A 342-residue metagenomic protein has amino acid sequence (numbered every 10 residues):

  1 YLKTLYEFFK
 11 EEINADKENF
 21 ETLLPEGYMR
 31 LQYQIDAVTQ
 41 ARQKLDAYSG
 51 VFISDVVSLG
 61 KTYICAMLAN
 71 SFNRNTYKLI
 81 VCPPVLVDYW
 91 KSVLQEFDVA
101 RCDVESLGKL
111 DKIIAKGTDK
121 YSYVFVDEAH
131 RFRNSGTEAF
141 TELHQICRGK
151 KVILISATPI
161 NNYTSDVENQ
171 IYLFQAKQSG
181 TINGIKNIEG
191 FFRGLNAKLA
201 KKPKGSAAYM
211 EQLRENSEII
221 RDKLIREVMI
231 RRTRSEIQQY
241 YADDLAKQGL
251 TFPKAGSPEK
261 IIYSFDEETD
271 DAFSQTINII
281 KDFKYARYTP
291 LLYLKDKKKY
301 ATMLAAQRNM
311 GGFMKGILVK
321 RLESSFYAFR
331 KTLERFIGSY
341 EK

Functional and structural regions predicted by a protein language model:
Y1-V56, Y63-R74, T141: ATP-dependent helicase/translocase motor core
M29-G50, D98-G117, L322: Conserved helicase/translocase P-loop NTPase motor core
V56, D127-E128: Walker B catalytic acidic pair
L59, R131-N134, I160-N161: Residues immediately C-terminal
I64-M67, N75-Q95, N161-S165: Conserved Walker A/P-loop ATP-binding site and its immediately adjacent core in helicase/helicase-like ATPase domains
R74-Y77, Y121, R148-K151, S165 (+1 more regions): Short glycine-/polar-rich loops that comprise or flank the Walker A/P-loop and associated switch/sensor motifs
V85-V104, F174-Q178: Conserved helix-turn-beta segment of the N-terminal RecA-like "Helicase ATP-binding" lobe in SF1/SF2 helicases
L107-K120, E128-F132, G136-K150, L154 (+1 more regions): Inter-lobe coupling linker of SF2 helicases/translocases
